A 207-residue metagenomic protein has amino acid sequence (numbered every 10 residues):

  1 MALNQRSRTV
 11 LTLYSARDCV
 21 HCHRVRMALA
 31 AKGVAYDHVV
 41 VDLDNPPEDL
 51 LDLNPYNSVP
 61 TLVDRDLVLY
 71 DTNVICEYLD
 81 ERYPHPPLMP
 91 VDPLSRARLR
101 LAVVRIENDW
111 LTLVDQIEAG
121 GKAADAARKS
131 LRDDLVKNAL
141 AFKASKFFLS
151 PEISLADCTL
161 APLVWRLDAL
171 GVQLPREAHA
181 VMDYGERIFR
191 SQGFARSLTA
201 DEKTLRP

Functional and structural regions predicted by a protein language model:
M1-L135, A139, K146: GST-like domain detector, emphasizing the conserved glutathione-binding G-site in the N-terminal thioredoxin-like
A2-L3, E202-P207: Non-globular targeting/processing and membrane-anchoring segments
V39, T72, E177, L198-T199: Residue-level detector of family-conserved "landmark" positions at structurally sensitive sites
L43-D44, V181, E202: Conserved beta-strand edge residues that scaffold enzyme active sites
R65, A161, A200: Conserved residues at the C-terminal ends of beta-strands
V91-P93, R196-T204: Short, flexible loop/turn segments with low-complexity composition
I106-S197: GST-like fold's C-terminal all-alpha helical module
